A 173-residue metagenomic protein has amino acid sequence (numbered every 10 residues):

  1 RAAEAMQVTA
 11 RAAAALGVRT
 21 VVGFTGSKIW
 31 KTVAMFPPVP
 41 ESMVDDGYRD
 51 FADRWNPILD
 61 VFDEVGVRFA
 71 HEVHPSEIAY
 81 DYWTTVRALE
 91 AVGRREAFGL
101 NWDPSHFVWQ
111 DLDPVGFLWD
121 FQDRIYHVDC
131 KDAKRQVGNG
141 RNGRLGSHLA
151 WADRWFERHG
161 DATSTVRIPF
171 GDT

Functional and structural regions predicted by a protein language model:
R1-L100: Active-site acidic/histidine proton-transfer and metal-coordination neighborhood in alpha/beta enzyme cores
G17-R19, N56-D60, E64, A79-W102 (+1 more regions): Histidine-acidic metal/acid-base catalytic patches
